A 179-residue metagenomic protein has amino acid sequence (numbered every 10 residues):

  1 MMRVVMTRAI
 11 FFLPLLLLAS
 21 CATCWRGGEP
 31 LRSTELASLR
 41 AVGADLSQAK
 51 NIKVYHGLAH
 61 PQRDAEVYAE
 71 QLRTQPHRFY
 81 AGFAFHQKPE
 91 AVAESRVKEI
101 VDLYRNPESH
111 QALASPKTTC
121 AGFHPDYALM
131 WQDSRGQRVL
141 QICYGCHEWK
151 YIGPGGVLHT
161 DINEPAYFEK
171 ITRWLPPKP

Functional and structural regions predicted by a protein language model:
M1-T7: N-terminal secretory signal peptides that target proteins for export/translocation
V5, C21-A22: A cross-taxon signal for low-complexity, glycine/charged-rich
A9-S20: Bacterial N-terminal signal peptides
A22-P179: Function-determining sites in protein domains
